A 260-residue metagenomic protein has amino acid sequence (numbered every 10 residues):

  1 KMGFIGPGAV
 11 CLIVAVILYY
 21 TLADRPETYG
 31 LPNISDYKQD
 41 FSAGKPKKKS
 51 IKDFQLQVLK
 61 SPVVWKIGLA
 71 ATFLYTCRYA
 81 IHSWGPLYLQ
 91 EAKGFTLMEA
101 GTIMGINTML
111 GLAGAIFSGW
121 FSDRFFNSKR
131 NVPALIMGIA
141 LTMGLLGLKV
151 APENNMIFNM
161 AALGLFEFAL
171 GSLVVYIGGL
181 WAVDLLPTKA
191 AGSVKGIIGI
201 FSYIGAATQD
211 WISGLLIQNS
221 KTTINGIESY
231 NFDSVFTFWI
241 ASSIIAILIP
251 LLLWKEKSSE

Functional and structural regions predicted by a protein language model:
K1-G8, K129-V132, S213-S243: A membrane-interface helix-boundary motif in multi-pass transporters
K1-Y29: Helix-loop-helix hairpin linking two adjacent transmembrane segments in secondary transporters
V16-L22, L148-P152, T237-E260: Multi-pass alpha-helical transporter architecture, strongest for 12-TM Major Facilitator/SLC carriers used
Y29-K66, A92: Juxtamembrane intracellular "pre-TM" segments in multi-pass secondary transporters
S61-S118, L170, V174-V175, G179 (+1 more regions): Extracytoplasmic gate region of multi-pass secondary transporters
D123-G138: Cytoplasmic membrane-interface "Motif A"-like loop-to-helix N-cap segments of 12-TM Major Facilitator Superfamily
I139-E153: C-terminal ends and interior cores of transmembrane alpha-helices in multi-pass membrane transporters/permeases
P187-T222: A late C-terminal transmembrane helix in Major Facilitator Superfamily
